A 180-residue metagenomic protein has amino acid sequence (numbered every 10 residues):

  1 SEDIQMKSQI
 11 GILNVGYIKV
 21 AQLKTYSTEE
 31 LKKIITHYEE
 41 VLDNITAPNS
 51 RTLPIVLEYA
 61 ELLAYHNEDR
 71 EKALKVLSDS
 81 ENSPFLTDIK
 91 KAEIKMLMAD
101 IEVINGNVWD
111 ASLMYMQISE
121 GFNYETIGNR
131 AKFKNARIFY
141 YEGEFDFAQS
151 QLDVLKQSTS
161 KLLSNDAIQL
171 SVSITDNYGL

Functional and structural regions predicted by a protein language model:
S1-L180: Acidic, polar-rich low-complexity tracts and alpha-helical solenoid repeat scaffolds
